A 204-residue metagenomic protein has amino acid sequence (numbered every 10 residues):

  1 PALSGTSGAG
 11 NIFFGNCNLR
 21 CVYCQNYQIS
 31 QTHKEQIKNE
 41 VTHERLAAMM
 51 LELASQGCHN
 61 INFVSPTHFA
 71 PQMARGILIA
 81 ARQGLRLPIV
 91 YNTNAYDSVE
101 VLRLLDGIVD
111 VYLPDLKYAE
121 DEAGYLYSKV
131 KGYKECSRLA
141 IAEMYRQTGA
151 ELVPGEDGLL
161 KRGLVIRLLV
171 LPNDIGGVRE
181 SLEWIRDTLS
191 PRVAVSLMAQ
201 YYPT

Functional and structural regions predicted by a protein language model:
P1-V111, E120-E122: Conserved Radical SAM active-site core
S30-Q31, A70, A95-S98, L116-K134 (+3 more regions): Conserved radical SAM core fold
T42-R45, G132, C136, N173-G177: Soluble or luminal CAZymes and related metallo-dependent hydrolases
M50, A74-I77, L102, I141 (+2 more regions): Generic structural signal for well-ordered alpha-helices, preferentially at hydrophobic/aromatic core positions
N60-N62, P88-V90, V111-L113, K161-R167 (+1 more regions): Structural preference for beta-strand elements that scaffold enzyme active sites
G84, D106-G107, E135-R138, L159-G163: Short gly/pro-enriched beta-turn/loop segments at secondary-structure junctions
Y125-D157: Anionic-ligand binding region
G149-T204: Auxiliary Fe-S-binding modules of radical SAM enzymes
